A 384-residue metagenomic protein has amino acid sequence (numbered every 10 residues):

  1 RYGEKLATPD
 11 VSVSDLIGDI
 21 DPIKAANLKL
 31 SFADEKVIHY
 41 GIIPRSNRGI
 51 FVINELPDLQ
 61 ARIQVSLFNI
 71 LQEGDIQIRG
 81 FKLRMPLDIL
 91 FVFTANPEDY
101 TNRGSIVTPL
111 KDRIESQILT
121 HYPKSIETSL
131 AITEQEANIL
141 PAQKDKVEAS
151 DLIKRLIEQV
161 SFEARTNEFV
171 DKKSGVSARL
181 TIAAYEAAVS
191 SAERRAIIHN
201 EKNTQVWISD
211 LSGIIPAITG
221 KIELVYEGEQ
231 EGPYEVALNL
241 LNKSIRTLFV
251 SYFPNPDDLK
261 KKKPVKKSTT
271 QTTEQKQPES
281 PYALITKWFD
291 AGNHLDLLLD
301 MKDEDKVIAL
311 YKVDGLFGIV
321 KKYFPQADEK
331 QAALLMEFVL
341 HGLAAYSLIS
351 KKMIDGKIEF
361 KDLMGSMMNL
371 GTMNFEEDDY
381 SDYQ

Functional and structural regions predicted by a protein language model:
R1-I42, N47-K144, A187-H199: Canonical AAA+ ATPase core
S14, V65, D151, R155 (+5 more regions): Non-catalytic, well-ordered alpha-helical scaffold segments
I38, I89-F93, T128, I132 (+9 more regions): Charge-rich, low-complexity amphipathic helices in intrinsically disordered tails/linkers adjacent to domains
G41, S150, W207: Residue-level signal for threonine
T101-S105, K111-S174, A196-E201, Y226-E231 (+3 more regions): Conserved C-terminal "switch" segment of AAA+ ATPases
E136, I153-A164, S177-H199, L211-I214 (+1 more regions): AAA+ P-loop ATPase catalytic core
K173-R179, K330: Structural motif
E193-Q384: C-terminal engagement/docking regions of AAA+ P-loop ATPases
